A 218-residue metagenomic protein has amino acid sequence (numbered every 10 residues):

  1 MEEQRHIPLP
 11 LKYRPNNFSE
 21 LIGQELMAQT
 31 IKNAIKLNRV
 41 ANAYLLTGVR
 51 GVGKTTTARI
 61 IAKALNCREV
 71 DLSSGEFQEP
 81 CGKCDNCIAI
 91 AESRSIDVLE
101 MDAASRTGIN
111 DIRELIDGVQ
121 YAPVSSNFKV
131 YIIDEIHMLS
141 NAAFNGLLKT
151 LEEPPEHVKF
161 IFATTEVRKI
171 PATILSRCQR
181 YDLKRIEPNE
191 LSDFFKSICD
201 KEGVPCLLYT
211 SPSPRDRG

Functional and structural regions predicted by a protein language model:
M1-R180, I186-I198: P-loop/Walker A NTP-binding region and its immediately flanking N-terminal helices in P-loop NTPase folds
E202-P205: Short, polar/flexible loop-turn hinges at active-site or ligand-entry regions and domain interfaces
Y209-G218: Conserved small/polar residues in nucleotide/adenosyl-binding loops
